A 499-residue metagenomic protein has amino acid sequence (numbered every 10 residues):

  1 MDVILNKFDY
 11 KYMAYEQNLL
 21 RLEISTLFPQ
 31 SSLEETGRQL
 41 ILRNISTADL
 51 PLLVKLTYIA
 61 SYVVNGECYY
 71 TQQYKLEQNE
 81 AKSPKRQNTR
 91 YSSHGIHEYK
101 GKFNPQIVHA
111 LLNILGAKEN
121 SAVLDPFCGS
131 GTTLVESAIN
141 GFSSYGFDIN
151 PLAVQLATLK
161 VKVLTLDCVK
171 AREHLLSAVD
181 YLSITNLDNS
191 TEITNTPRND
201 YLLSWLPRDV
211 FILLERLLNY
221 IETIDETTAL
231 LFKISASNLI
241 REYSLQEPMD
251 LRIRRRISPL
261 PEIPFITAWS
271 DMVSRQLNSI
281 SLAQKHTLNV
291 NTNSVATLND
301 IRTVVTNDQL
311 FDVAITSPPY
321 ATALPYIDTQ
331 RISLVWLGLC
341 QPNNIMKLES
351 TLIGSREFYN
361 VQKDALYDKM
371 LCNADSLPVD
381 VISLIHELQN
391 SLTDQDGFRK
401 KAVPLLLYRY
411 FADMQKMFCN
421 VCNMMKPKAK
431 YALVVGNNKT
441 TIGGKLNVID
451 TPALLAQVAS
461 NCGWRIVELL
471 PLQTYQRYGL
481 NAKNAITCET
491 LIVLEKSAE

Functional and structural regions predicted by a protein language model:
D2-V54, A60-A117, F147-D380, G436-D450 (+2 more regions): Nucleic-acid modification enzymes, centered on SAM-dependent nucleic-acid methyltransferases
L42-S46, K426, N481-E499: Core SAM-dependent methyltransferase catalytic element
N120-G129: Conserved class I S-adenosyl-L-methionine
G131-V135: Glycine-rich SAM-binding Motif I of class I
S143-Y145: Short beta-strand element of Class I
N343-N344, M425-Y431: Short glycine-dipeptide loop
D396-Y408: Surface-exposed cleft-lining segments at the edges of enzyme active sites
Q415-P427: A short glycine-rich, Lys/Arg-flanked "PGG" loop and its adjoining helix->strand segment in the class I
